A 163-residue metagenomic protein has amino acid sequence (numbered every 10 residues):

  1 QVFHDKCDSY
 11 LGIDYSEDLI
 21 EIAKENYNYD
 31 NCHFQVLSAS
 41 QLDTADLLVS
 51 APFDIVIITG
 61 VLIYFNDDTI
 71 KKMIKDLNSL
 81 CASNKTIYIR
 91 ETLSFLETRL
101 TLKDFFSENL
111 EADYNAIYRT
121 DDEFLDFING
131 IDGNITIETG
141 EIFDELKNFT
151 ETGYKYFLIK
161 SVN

Functional and structural regions predicted by a protein language model:
Q1-L47, F65-K72, D76, K85-N163: Class I (Rossmann-like) S-adenosyl-L-methionine-dependent methyltransferase catalytic domain, capturing the SAM-binding
P52-F53: Local beta-strand N-terminus motif with an aromatic residue
I57: A conserved beta-strand element that flanks and buttresses the S-adenosyl-L-methionine
G60-Y64: Short catalytic micro-motifs in class I SAM-dependent methyltransferases
